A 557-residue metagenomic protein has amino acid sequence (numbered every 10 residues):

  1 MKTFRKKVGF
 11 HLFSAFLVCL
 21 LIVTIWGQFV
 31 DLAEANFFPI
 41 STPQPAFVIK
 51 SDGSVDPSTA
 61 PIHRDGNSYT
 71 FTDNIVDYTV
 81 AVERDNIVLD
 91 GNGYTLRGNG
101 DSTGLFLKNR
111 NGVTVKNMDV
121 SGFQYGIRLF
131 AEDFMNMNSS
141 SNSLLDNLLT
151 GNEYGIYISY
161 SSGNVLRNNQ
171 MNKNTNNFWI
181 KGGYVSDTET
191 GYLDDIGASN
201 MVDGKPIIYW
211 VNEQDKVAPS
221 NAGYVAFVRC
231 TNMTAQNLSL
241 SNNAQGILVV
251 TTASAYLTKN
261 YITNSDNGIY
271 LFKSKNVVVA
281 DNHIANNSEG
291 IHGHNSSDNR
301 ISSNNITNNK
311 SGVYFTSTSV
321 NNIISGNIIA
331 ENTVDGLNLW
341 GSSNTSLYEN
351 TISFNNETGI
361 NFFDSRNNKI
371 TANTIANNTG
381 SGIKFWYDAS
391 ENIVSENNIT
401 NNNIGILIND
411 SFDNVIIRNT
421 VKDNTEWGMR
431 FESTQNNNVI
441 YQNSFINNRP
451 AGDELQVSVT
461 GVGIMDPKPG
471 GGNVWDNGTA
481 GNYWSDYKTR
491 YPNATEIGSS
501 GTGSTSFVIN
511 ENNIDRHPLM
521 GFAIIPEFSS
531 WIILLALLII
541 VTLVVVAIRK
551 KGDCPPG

Functional and structural regions predicted by a protein language model:
T3-A15: N-terminal Sec-pathway targeting helices
H11, W26-S68, Y94-T95, R110 (+21 more regions): Functionally critical loop-and-helix segments that line ligand-binding/catalytic clefts of soluble enzyme domains
S14-Q28: Bacterial N-terminal signal peptides
F16-L20, L535-L543: Core hydrophobic alpha-helical transmembrane segments of single-pass membrane proteins
I75-L89, G98-V115, G122-N138, V225-T231 (+2 more regions): Extracellular beta-strand-rich solenoid/capping regions of secreted or surface-exposed proteins that bind or remodel
E153-Y154, D266-N267, S288-E289, K310-S311 (+5 more regions): Consensus positions within tandem repeat domains that build extended binding/scaffold surfaces
I524-L534: Juxtamembrane/start-of-transmembrane alpha-helix segments at the extracytoplasmic/lumenal side of membrane anchors
T542-G557: C-terminal membrane-anchoring or membrane-association module
